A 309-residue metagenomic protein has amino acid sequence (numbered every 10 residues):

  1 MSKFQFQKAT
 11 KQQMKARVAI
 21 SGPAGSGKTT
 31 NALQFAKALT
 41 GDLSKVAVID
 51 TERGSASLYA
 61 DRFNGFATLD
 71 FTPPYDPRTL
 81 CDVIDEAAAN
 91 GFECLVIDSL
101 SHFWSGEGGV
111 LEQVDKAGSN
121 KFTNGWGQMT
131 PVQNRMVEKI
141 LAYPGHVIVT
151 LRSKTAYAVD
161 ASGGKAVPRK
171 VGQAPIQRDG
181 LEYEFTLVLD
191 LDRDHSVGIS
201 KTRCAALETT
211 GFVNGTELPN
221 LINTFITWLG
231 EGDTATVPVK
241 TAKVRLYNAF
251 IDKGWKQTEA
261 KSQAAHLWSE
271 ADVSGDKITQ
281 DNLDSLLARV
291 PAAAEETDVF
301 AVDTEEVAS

Functional and structural regions predicted by a protein language model:
M1-G22, S26-K28, K37, V46-A47 (+7 more regions): Interfaces that engage single-stranded nucleic acids at replication/repair/recombination sites
A19, C94-V96, I148-V149: Structural motif
P23, L43-R135, E270-D272: Conserved inter-motif catalytic segment of the P-loop NTP-binding fold
P23, P131-L221: Phosphate-binding/switch region of NTP-binding enzymes
T40, A88, L141: Anion (oxyanion) recognition and catalysis
T72, Q173, G275-I278: Pocket-edge positions in alpha/beta enzyme catalytic cores
F103-W104, W126, Y157, Y183 (+2 more regions): Tryptophan-centered motif/residue detector
